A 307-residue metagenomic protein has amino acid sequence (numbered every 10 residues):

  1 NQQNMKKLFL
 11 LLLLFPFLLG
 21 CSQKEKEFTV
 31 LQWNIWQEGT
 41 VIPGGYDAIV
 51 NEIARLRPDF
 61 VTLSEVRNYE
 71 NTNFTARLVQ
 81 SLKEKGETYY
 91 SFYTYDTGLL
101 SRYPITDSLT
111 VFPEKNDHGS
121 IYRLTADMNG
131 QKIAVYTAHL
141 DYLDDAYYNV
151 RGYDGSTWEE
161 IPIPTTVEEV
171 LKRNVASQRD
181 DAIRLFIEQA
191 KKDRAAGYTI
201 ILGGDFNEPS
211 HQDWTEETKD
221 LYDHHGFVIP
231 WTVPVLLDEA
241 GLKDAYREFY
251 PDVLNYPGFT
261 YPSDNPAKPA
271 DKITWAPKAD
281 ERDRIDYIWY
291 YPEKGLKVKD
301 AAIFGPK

Functional and structural regions predicted by a protein language model:
N1-L8: Positively charged n-region of N-terminal signal peptides that target proteins for export
K7, L19-K85, D283: N-terminal, active-site-proximal structural segment of metallo-dependent hydrolase catalytic domains
L10-F17: Bacterial N-terminal signal peptides
F28-I35, I49-T72, V135-T137, E169-E217 (+2 more regions): Active-site beta-strand/loop signature of hydrolases that rely on acidic residues for catalysis
E38-T40, N68-T72, H118-G119, L143-A146 (+3 more regions): Active-site environment of divalent metal-dependent phosphoester hydrolases
I42, V66-D154, D300-I303: Structured beta-strand-rich core segments of catalytic domains in phosphoester-bond hydrolases
T125, E188-I201, F206-K307: Metal-dependent phosphoester-hydrolase catalytic domains
Y148-A176, E217: A solvent-exposed, charged loop/short amphipathic helix patch at secondary-structure junctions
